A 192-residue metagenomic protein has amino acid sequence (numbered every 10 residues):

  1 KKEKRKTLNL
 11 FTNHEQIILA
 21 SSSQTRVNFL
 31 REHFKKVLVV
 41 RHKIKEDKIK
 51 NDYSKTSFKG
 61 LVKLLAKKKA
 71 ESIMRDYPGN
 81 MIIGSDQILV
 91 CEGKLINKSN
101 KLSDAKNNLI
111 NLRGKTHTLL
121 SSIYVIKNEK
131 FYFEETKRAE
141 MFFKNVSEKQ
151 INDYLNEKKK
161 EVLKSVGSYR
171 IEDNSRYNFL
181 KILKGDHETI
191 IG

Functional and structural regions predicted by a protein language model:
E3-K4: Extreme N-terminal basic, low-complexity initiation segments that serve as generic localization/processing leaders
T7-K35: N-terminal beta1-alpha1 ligand-phosphate binding loop
N13-I17, K55-G192: Anionic-ligand binding patches
S22, H42, N128: Cofactor-binding loop segments of dinucleotide-utilizing enzymes, especially the Rossmann-like FAD- and NAD(P)+-binding
R31, K50, N152: A short local structural element in Rossmann-fold oxidoreductases
K36-V37, V162: Residue-level detector of short coil/turn "hinge" positions at structural boundaries
V37-K48: A short beta-strand-loop structural module common to alpha/beta enzyme folds
K48-S54: Short, charged, surface-exposed secondary-structure boundary motifs
